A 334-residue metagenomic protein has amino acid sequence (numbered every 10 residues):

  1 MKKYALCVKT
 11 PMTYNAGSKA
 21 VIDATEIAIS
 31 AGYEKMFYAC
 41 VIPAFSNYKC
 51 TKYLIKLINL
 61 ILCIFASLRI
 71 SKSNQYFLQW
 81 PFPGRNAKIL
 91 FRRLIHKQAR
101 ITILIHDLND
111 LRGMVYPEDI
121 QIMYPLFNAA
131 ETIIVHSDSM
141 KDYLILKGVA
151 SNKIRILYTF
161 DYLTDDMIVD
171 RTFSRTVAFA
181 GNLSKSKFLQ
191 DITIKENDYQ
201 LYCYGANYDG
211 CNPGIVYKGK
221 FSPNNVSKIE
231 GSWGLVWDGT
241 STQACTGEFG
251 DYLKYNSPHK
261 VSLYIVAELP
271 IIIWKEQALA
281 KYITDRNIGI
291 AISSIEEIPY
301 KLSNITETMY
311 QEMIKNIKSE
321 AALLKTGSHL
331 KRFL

Functional and structural regions predicted by a protein language model:
M1-T102, L111, E276-L279: N-terminal pre-catalytic "stem/leader" segment of glycosyltransferase-like enzymes
N15, S293-K301, T306-L334: A charged, aromatic-enriched C-terminal amphipathic alpha-helix characteristic of glycosyltransferases across folds
L108-P125, L163: Nucleotide-sugar donor phosphate/pyrophosphate-binding loop at the beta->alpha transition of glycosyltransferases
G113, A129-K153: A short, active-site helix/loop in glycosyltransferases that binds the activated sugar's phosphate group
S139, T159-F160: Carbohydrate-associated surface elements
Y162-E230: Conserved catalytic-core segment of nucleotide-activated headgroup transferases in glycan assembly
V226-A267, I273-K281: Nucleotide-sugar-dependent
R286-I292: A short acidic/histidine/glycine-rich donor-binding loop in glycosyltransferase catalytic cores
